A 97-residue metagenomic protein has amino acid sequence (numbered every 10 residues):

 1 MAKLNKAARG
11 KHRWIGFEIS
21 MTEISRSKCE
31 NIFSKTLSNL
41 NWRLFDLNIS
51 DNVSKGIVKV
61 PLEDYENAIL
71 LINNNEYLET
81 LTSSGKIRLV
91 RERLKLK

Functional and structural regions predicted by a protein language model:
N5-E23: Short glycine-/aliphatic-rich beta-strand segments at the starts of folded cytosolic domains
E23-R43: Short amphipathic alpha-helix segments
C29-F33, A68-N75: Short amphipathic alpha-helices in soluble, non-transmembrane regions that often serve as interface/regulatory elements
T36-L40, N73-L81: A common structural junction motif
L44-V53: RNA-recognition motif
N48, E76-I87: Acidic, low-complexity intrinsically disordered segments
K59-E66: Helix N-cap motif at beta-to-alpha junctions
L89-K97: Short, low-order "capping/linker" segments at domain edges
